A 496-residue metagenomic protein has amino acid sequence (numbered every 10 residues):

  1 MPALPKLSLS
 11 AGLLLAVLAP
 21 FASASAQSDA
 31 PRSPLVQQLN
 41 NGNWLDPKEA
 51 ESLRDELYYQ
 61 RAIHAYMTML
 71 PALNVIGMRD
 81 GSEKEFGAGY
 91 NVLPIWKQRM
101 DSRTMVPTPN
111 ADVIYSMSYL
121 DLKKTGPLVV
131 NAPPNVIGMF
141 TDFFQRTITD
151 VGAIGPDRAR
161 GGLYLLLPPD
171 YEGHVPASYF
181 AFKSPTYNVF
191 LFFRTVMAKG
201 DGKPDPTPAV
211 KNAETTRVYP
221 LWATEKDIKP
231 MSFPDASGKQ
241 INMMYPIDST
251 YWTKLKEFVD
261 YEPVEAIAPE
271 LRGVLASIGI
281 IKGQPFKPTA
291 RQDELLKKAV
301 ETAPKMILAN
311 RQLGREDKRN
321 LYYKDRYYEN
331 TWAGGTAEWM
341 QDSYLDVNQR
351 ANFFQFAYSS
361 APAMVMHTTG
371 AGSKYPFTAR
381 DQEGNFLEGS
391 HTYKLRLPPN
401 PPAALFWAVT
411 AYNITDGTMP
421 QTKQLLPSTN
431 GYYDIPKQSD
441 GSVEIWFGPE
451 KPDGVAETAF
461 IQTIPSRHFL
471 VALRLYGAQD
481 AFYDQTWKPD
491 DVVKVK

Functional and structural regions predicted by a protein language model:
M1-A11: Bacterial N-terminal signal peptides that target proteins for export
S10-P20: Bacterial N-terminal signal peptides
F21-A26: Sec/Tat signal peptide C-region and signal peptidase I cleavage site
Q27-K496: A compositional/structural signature for long, glycine/proline-rich flexible linkers and loops on extracytoplasmic
